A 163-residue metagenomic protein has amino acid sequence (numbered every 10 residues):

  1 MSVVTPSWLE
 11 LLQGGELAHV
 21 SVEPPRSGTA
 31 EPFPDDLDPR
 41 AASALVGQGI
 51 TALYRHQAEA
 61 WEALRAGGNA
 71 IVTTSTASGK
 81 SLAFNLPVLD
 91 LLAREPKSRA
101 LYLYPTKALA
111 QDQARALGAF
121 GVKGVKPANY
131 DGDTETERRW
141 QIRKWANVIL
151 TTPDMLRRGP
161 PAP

Functional and structural regions predicted by a protein language model:
M1-D36: Interdomain "pre-motor" coupling segment immediately N-terminal to P-loop NTPase/helicase cores
W8-L12, P32-P163: Conserved P-loop/Walker A NTP-binding site and adjacent catalytic elements of P-loop NTPases
